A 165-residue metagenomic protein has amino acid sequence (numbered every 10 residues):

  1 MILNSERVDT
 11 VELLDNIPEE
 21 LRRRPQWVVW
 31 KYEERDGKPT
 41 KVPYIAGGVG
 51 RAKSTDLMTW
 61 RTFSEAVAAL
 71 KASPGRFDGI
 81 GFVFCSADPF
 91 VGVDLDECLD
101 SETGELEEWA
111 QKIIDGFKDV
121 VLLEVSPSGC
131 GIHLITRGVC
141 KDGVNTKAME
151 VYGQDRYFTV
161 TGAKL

Functional and structural regions predicted by a protein language model:
M1-L165: Conserved phosphate/metal-binding and DNA-contacting active-site motifs used in DNA phosphodiester-bond processing
